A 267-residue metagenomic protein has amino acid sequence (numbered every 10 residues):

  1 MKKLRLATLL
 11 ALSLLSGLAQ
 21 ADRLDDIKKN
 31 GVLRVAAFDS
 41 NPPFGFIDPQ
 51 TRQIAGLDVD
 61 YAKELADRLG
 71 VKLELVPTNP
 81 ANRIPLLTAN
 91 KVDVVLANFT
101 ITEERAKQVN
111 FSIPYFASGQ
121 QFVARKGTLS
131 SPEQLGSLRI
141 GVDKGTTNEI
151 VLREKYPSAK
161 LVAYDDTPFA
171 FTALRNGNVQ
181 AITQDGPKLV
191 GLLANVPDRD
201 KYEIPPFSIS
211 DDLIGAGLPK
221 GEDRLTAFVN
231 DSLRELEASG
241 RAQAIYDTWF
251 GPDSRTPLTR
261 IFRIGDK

Functional and structural regions predicted by a protein language model:
D22-N98: Extracytoplasmic small-molecule ligand-binding "clamshell" domains of the periplasmic binding protein/Venus flytrap
G31-F38, A55, P132-G145, K160: Short loop->beta-strand "edge-of-pocket" segments that line small-molecule binding or catalytic clefts across diverse
V59, E74-P85, G127, K144 (+3 more regions): Short helix-initiation/N-cap motifs at beta->coil->alpha
V59-R68, T128, S137-R139, T146-T147 (+2 more regions): Extended ligand-binding regions for polar small-molecule ligands
K63, D67, K72-Q134, F207-S208: Acidic, polar ligand-binding/catalytic clefts
N82, F99-K107, V151-E154, R175 (+1 more regions): A ligand-binding cleft/hinge motif common to bilobed small-molecule-binding domains
F116-V123, G186, V190-L233, P252-K267: Periplasmic-binding protein-like
V151-Y164, D200-K201, L233-K267: Ligand-binding clefts/hinges and TM-proximal coupling segments of bilobed small-molecule sensing domains
